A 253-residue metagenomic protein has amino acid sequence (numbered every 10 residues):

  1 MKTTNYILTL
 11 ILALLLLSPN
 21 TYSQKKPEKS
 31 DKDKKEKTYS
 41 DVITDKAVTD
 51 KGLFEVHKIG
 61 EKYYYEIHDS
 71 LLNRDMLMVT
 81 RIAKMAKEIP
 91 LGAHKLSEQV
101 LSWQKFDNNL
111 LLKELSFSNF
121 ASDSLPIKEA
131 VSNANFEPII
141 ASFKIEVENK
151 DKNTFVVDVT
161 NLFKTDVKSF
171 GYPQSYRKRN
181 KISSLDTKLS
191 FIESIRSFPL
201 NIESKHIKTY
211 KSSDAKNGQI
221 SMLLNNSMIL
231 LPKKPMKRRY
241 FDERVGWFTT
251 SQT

Functional and structural regions predicted by a protein language model:
M1-K26: Bacterial Sec-dependent N-terminal signal peptides
K26-T253: Auxiliary tRNA-acceptor-end handling modules of aminoacyl-tRNA synthetases
